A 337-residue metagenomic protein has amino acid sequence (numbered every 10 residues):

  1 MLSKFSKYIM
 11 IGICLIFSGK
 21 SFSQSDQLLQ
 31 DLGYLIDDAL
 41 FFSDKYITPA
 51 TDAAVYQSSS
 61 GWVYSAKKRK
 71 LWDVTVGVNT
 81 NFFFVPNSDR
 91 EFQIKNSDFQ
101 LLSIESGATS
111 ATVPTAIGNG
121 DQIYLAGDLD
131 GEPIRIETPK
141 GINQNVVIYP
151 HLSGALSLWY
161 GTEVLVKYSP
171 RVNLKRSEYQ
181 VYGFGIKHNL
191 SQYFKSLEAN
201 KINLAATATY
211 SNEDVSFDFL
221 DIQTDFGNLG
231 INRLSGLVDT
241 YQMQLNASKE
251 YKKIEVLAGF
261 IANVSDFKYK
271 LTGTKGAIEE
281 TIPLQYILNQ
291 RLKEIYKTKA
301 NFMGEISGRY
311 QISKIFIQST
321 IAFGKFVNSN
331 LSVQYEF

Functional and structural regions predicted by a protein language model:
M1-L28: Bacterial Sec-dependent N-terminal signal peptides
S23-Y124, A199: Outer-membrane beta-barrel biogenesis signature
Y64-W72, N87, R176, S191-L204 (+1 more regions): Short loop/turn motifs that connect adjacent beta-strands in outer-membrane beta-barrel proteins
S65-K67, V76-V78, L152-L158, F184-L190 (+5 more regions): Residues on the lipid-exposed face of transmembrane beta-strands in outer-membrane beta-barrel proteins
K70-W72, N145-P150, E178-F184, N200 (+4 more regions): Residues that define the transmembrane beta-barrel architecture of outer-membrane proteins
T80-F84, Y168-V172, L190, A208-D214 (+5 more regions): Transmembrane beta-strands of outer-membrane beta-barrel pores
D89-E91, D128-Q144, N173-Y179, N212-T240 (+2 more regions): Extracellular/periplasm-exposed beta-strand and loop segments of Gram-negative cell-envelope proteins, dominated by
Y160-V164, Y193-S196, K253-V256, I312-S319 (+1 more regions): Repeated loop/turn-to-beta-strand initiation elements of outer-membrane beta-barrel proteins
